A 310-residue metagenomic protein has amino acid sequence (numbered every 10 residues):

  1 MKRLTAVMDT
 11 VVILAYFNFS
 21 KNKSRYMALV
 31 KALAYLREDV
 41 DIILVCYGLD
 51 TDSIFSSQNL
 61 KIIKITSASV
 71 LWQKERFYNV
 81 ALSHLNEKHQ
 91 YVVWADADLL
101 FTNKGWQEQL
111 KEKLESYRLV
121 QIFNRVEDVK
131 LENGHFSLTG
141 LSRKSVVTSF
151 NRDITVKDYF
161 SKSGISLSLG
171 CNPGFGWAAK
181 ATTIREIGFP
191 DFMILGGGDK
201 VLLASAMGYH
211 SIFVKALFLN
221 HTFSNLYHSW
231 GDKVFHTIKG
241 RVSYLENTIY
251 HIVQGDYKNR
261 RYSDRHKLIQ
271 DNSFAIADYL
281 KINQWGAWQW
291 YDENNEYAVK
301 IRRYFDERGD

Functional and structural regions predicted by a protein language model:
L4-V7, N18-R25, A32, M193-D310: C-terminal catalytic/acceptor-binding lobe
D9, L14-V30, G48, S69-Q73: Active-site beta-to-alpha loop of glycosyltransferases that engages the nucleotide-sugar donor
K21, Y35-R37, V45-F55, L99: A conserved acidic beta->alpha catalytic loop
Y26-I42: Short, acidic, metal-binding catalytic loop of nucleotide-sugar glycosyltransferases
V45, V120-R125, L245, I252: Short glycine/serine/threonine-enriched helix-capping/active-site loop that flanks the nucleotide-sugar donor pocket
G48-H89: Active-site-proximal specificity loops/subdomain of glycosyltransferases
H89-T102: Short beta-strand-to-loop acidic/aromatic patch adjacent to the donor-nucleotide binding site
T102-Y209, N225: Conserved catalytic core of nucleotide-sugar-dependent glycosyltransferases
